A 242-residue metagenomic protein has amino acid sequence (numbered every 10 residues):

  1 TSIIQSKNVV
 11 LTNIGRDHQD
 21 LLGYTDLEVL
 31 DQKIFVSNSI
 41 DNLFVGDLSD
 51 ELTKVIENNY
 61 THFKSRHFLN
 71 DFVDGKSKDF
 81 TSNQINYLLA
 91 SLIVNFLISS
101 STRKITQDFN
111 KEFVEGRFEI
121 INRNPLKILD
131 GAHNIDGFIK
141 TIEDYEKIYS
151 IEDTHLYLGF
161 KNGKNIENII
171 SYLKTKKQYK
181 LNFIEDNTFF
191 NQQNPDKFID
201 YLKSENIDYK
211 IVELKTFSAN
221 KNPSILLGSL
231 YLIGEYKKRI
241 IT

Functional and structural regions predicted by a protein language model:
T1-S6, Y24-L27, E57-Y60, I142-D144 (+3 more regions): Short, glycine/charged-enriched secondary-structure capping and boundary segments
T1-V10, G15, K78-K180: Nucleotide phosphate-binding/pyrophosphate-handling subdomain across enzymes that bind or process nucleotide phosphates
S6-K104: Acidic, Mg2+-coordinating active-site environments of NTP-dependent enzymes
N13-D17, F72-V73, L158-N162, I184-F190: Short, acidic/turn-prone active-site loops that include or flank metal/cofactor- and phosphate-binding residues
N42-F44, H155-Y157, K180-F183, I225: A structural signal for isolated positions on well-ordered beta-strands in alpha/beta enzyme cores
S49-H67, F80, Q84, L126 (+1 more regions): C-terminal helical cap/extension that packs against the catalytic core of soluble nucleotide-cofactor enzymes
E51-V55, G137-K140, N168, G234-Y236: Phosphate- and divalent-cation-binding pockets in alpha/beta enzyme and binding domains that engage nucleotide-derived
F217-I241: A glycine-rich beta-strand to alpha-helix segment that forms a phosphate/ribose-binding loop at ligand/cofactor sites
